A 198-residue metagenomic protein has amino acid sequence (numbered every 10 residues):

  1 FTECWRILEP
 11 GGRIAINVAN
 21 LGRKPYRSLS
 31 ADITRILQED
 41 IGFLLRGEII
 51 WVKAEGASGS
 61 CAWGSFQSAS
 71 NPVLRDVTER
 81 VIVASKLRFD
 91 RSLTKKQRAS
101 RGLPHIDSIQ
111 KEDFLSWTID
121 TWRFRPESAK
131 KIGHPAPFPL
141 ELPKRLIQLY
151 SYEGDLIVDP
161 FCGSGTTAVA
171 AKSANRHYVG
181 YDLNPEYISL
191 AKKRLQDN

Functional and structural regions predicted by a protein language model:
F1-L190: Core catalytic lobe of class I
K192-N198: S-adenosyl-L-methionine
